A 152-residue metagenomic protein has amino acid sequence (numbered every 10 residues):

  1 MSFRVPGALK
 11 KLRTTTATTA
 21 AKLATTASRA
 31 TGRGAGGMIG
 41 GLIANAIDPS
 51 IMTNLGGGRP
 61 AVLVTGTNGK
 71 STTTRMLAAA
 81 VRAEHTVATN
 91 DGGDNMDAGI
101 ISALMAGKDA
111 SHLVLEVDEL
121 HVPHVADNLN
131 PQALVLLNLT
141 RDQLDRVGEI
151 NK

Functional and structural regions predicted by a protein language model:
F3-K152: Phosphate-binding loop of NTP-binding sites
